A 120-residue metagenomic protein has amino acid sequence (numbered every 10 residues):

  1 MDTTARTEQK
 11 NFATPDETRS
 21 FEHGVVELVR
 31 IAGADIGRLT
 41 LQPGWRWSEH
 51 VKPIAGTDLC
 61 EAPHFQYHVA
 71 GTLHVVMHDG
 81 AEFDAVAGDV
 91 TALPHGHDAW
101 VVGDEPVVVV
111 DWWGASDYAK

Functional and structural regions predicted by a protein language model:
M1-T40, S48-E49: A short, N-terminal "cap"/entry segment at the start of jelly-roll beta-barrel domains of the cupin/DSBH fold
R38, A92-L93, D98, G103-K120: A short hydrophobic beta-strand segment most commonly corresponding to one strand of the jelly-roll/cupin
R38-C60: Conserved short histidine dyad/triad with adjacent acidic residue
L41, T57-V75: Short, conserved beta-strand element in jelly-roll/cupin
R46-W47, G71-V76, A99: Short beta-strand segments in beta-sandwich/barrel cores
M77-G96: Short acidic-glycine-tyrosine-enriched beta hairpin
